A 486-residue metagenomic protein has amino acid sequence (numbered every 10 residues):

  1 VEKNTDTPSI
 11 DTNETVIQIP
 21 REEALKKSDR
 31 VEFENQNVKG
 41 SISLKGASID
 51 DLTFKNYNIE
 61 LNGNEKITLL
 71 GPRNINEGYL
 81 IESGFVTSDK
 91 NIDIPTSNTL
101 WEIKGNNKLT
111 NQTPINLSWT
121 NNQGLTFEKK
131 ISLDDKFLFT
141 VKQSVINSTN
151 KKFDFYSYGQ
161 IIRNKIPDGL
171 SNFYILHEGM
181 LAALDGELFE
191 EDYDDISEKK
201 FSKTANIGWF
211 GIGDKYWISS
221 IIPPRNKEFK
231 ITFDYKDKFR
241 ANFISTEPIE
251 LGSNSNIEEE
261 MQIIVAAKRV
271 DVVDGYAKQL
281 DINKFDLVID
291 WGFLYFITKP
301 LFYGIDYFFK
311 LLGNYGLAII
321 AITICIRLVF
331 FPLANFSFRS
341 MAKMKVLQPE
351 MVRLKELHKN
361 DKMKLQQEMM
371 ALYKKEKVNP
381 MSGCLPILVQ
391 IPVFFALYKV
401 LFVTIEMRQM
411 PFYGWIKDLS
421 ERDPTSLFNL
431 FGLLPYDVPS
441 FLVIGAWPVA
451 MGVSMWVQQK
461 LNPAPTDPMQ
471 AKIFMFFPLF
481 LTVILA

Functional and structural regions predicted by a protein language model:
V1-E2, I42, V141-S144, F155-S157 (+3 more regions): Helix-loop-helix
V1-I10, N121: Subset of Sec-pathway N-terminal targeting signals
D6-V31: Short, Gly/Pro- and small/polar-rich lid/capping loops
R30, E34-F285: Soluble non-transmembrane domains of integral membrane proteins
